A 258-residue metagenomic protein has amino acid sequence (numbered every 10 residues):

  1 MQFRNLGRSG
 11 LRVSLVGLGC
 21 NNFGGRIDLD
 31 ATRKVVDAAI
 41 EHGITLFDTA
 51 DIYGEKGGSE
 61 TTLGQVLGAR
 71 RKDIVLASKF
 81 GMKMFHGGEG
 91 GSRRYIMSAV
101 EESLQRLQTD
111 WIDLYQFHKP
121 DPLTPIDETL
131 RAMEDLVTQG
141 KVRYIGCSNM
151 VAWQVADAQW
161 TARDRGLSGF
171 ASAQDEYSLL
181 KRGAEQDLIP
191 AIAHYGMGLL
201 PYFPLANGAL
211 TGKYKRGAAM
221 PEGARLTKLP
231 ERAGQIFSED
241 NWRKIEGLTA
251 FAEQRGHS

Functional and structural regions predicted by a protein language model:
M1-V75: N-terminal binding-site loop/beta-alpha segment at the start of enzyme catalytic domains that lines or forms
L6, L18, T32, A39 (+11 more regions): Conserved, mostly hydrophobic/aromatic
G7-G10, E41, G64-V75, L104-Q108 (+2 more regions): Acidic (Asp/Glu)-rich catalytic clusters
C20-D30, F80-M97, H118-T124: Active-site mouth loops of central-metabolism enzymes
G24-D28, A50-S59, M84, D121-P125 (+2 more regions): Acidic-and-aromatic substrate-binding clefts and catalytic sites of carbohydrate-active enzymes
I27-I40, G90-Q108, V155-W160: Short, acidic/polar
H86-Q116, T138, E176, L180-G183: Active-site gating/metal-coordination segments in enzymes
T124-S258: Beta/alpha (TIM)-barrel catalytic core signal, keyed to glycine-rich beta->alpha loops juxtaposed to Asp/Glu that bind
